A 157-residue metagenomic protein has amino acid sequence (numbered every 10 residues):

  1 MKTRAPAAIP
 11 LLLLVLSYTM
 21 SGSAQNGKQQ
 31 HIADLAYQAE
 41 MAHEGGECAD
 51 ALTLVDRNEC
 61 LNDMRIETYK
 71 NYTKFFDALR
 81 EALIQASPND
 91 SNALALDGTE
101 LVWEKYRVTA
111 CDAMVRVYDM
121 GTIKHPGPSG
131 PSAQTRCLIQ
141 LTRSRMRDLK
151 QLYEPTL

Functional and structural regions predicted by a protein language model:
M1-P10: Bacterial N-terminal signal peptides that target proteins for export
I9-S17: Gram-negative bacterial Sec-dependent N-terminal signal peptides
T19-S21: N-terminal signal peptide c-region/cleavage motif recognized by signal peptidases
S23-L157: N-terminal alpha-helical modules
